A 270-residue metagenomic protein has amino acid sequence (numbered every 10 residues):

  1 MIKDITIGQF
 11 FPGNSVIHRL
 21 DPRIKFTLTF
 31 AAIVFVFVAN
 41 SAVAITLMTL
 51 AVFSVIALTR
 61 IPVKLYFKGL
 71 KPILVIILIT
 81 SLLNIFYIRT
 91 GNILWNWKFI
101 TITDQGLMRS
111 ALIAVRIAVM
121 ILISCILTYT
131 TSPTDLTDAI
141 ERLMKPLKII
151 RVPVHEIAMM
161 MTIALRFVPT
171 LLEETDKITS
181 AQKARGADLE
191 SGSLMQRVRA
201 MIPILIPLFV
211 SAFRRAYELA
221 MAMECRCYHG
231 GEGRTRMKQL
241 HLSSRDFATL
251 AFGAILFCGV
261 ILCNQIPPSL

Functional and structural regions predicted by a protein language model:
M1-A42, M48-A57, R142-K145, I149-V152 (+3 more regions): Transmembrane alpha-helix interface motif
N14, F37, R60-L65, W97 (+4 more regions): Membrane-helix interfacial "entry" motifs
K25, K64-L74, D246-T249: Alpha-helical transmembrane segments and their helix-start/interface "positive-inside/aromatic belt" motifs in integral
S41, I45, R60-K64, I88-N96 (+2 more regions): Transmembrane helix-loop junctions in multipass membrane proteins, especially transporters and channels
A51-I61, V75-I79: Alpha-helical transmembrane segments and their membrane-interface exit regions
I73-A187: Juxtamembrane/interface alpha-helical elements of multi-pass membrane proteins
